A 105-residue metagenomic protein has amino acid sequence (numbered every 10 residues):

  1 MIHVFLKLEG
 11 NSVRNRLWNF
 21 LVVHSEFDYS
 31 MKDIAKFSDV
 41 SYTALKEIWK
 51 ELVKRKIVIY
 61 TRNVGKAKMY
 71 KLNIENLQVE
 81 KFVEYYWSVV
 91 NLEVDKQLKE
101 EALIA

Functional and structural regions predicted by a protein language model:
F5-R14, S30, N63-Y86: Short, cationic-aromatic polyanion-contact patches
N15-F20: Pre-recognition alpha-helix immediately N-terminal to the DNA-recognition helix within helix-turn-helix or winged-helix
V22-F27: Short helix-capping/hinge SLiMs at alpha-helix to coil transitions
D33-K36: A short acidic, leucine-rich amphipathic alpha-helix
T43: Key DNA-contact positions within bacterial/archaeal DNA-binding proteins
W49-K50: Short, hydrophobic-biased segments on the C-terminal half of alpha helices that form "recognition helices"
K56: Glycine-centered, phosphate/nucleic-acid-interacting loop/turn motifs that mediate DNA/RNA or nucleotide
L77-A105: Amphipathic alpha-helical dimerization/coiled-coil segments that flank or bridge DNA-binding/regulatory modules
